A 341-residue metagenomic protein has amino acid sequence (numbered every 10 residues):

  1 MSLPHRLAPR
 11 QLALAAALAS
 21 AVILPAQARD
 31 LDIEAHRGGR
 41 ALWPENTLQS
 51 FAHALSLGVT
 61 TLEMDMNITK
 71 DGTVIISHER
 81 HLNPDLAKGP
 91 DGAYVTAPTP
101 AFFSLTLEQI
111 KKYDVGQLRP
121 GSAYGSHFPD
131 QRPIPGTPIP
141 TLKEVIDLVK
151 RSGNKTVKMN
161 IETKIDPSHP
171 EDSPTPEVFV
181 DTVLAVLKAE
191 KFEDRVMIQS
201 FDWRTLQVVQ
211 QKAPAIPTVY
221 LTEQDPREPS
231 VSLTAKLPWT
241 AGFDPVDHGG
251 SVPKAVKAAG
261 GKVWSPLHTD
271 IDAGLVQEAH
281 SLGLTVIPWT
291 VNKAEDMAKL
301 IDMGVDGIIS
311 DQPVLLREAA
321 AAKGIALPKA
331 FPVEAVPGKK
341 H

Functional and structural regions predicted by a protein language model:
S2-A13: Bacterial N-terminal signal peptides that target proteins for export
L3, A16-L18, L24-H341: Phosphate-group recognition and catalysis centered on beta-loop-alpha active-site segments
